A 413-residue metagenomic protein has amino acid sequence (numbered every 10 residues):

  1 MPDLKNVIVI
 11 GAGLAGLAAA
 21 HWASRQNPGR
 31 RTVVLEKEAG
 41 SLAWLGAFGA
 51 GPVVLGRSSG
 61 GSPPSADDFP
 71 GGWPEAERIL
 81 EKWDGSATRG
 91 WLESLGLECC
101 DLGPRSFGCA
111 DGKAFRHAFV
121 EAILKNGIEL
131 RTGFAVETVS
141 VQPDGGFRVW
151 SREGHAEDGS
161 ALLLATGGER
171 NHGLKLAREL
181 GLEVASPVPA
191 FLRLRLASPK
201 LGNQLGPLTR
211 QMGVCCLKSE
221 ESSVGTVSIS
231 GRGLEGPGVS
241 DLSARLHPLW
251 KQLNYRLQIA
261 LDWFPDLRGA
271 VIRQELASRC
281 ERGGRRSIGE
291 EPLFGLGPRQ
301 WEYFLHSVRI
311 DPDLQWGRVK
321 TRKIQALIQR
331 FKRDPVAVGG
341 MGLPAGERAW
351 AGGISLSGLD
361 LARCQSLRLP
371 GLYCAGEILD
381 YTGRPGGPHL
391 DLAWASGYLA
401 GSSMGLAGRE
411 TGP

Functional and structural regions predicted by a protein language model:
I8-A12, S24-A50: Glycine-rich FAD pyrophosphate-binding loop
I8-I10, L35, V136, V149 (+5 more regions): Short hydrophobic core segments
V9, A19, A23, L176-L180 (+1 more regions): An active-site-proximal "capping" alpha-helix that borders the catalytic cofactor pocket
G16: N-terminal Rossmann-fold NAD(P) dinucleotide-binding loop
R25, G60-P64, E81, A87-P104 (+7 more regions): Residue-level recognition of phosphate/Mg2+-coordinating polar/acidic sites in nucleotide-handling active sites
K37, G46-E129, F134: Conserved N-terminal/central alpha/beta ligand/cofactor-binding core
T132-G146: A conserved short coil-to-beta-strand element within the FAD-binding core of flavoproteins
A161-G202: Glycine-rich loop(s) and the adjacent beta-strand/alpha-helix scaffold that form part
